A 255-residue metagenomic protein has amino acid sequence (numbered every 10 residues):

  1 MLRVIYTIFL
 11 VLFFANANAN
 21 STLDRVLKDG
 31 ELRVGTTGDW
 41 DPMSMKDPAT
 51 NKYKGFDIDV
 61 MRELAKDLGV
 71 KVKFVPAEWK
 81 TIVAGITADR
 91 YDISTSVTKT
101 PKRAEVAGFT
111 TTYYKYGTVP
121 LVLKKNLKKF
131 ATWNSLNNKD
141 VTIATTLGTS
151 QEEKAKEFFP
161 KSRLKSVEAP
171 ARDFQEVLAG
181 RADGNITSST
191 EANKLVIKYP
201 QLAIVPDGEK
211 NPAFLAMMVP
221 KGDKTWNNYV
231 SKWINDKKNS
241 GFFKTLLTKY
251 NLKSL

Functional and structural regions predicted by a protein language model:
N20-V97, E105: Extracytoplasmic small-molecule ligand-binding "clamshell" domains of the periplasmic binding protein/Venus flytrap
S21, S150-K165, I204-P206, N235-L255: Ligand-binding clefts/hinges and TM-proximal coupling segments of bilobed small-molecule sensing domains
L23, K124-V141: Flexible hinge/capping segments at coil-to-helix
G30-T36, K54, W133-G148: Short loop->beta-strand "edge-of-pocket" segments that line small-molecule binding or catalytic clefts across diverse
L32-R33, G69-K71, T87-S96, D140-T142 (+3 more regions): Alpha-to-beta junction loops
G38, K115-V119, S189, N193-N235 (+1 more regions): Periplasmic-binding protein-like
I58-D59, K73-A84, K165-A179, N211-A213: Short helix-initiation/N-cap motifs at beta->coil->alpha
T81, V97-E105, E153-E157, Q175-N211: A ligand-binding cleft/hinge motif common to bilobed small-molecule-binding domains
